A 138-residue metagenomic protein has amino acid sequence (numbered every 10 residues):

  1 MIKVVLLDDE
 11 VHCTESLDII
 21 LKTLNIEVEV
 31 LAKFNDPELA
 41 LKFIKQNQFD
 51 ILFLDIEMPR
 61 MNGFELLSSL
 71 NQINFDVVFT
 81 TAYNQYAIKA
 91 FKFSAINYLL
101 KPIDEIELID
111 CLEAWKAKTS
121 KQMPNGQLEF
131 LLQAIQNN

Functional and structural regions predicted by a protein language model:
M1-V4: Extreme N-terminal starter segment of soluble prokaryotic enzymes
L6-D9, C13, Q127: N-terminal amphipathic alpha-helix initiation
L7, V30, D76-V77: A generic secondary-structure micro-motif detector that highlights 1-2 residue hydrophobic/ambivalent hotspots embedded
L7-D8, F34, L52: Conserved sequence signature across two-component system core domains
E10-A32: Two-component/phosphorelay signaling modules centered on CheY-like receiver
T23, P37-F43, F49-L132: CheY-like receiver
Q133-N138: C-terminal output/effector regions of signal-responsive regulators
